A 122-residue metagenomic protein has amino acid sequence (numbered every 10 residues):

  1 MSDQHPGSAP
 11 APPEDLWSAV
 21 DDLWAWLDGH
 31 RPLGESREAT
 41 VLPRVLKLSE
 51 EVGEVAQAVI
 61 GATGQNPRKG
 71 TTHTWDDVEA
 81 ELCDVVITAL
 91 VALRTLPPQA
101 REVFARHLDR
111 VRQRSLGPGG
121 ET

Functional and structural regions predicted by a protein language model:
M1-T122: Flexible "arm" and connector segments at domain edges
